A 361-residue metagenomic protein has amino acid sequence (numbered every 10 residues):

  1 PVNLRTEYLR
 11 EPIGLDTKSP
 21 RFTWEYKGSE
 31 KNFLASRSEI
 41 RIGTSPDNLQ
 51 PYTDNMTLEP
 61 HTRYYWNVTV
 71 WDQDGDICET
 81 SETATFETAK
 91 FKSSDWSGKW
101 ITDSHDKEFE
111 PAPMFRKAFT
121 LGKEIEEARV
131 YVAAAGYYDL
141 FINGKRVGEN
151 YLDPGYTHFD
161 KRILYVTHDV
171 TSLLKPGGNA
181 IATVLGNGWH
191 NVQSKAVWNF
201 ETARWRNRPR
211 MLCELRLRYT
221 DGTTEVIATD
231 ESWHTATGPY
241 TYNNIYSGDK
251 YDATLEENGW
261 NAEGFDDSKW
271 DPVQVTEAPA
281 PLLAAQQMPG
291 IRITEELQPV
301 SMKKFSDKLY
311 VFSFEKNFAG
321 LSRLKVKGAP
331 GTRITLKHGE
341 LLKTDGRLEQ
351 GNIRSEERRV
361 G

Functional and structural regions predicted by a protein language model:
P1-R359: Extracellular/oxidizing-compartment recognition motifs
